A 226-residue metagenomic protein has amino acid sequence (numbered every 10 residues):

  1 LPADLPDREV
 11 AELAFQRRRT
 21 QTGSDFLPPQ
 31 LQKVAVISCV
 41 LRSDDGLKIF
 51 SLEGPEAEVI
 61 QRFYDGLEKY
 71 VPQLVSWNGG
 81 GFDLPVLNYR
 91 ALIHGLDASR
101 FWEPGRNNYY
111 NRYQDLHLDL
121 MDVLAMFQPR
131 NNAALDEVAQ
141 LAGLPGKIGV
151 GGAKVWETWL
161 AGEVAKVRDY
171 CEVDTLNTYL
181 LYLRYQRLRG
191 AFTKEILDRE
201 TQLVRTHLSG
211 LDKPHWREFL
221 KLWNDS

Functional and structural regions predicted by a protein language model:
L1-G66: Conserved RNase H-like, two-metal-ion catalytic cores of nucleic-acid enzymes
Q32-E53, L67-D169, V173-I196, Q202 (+1 more regions): Metal-dependent phosphoesterase core characteristic of DEDDh/y 3'-5' exonuclease domains
T206-S226: Acidic, Ser/Thr-rich low-complexity intrinsically disordered segments
